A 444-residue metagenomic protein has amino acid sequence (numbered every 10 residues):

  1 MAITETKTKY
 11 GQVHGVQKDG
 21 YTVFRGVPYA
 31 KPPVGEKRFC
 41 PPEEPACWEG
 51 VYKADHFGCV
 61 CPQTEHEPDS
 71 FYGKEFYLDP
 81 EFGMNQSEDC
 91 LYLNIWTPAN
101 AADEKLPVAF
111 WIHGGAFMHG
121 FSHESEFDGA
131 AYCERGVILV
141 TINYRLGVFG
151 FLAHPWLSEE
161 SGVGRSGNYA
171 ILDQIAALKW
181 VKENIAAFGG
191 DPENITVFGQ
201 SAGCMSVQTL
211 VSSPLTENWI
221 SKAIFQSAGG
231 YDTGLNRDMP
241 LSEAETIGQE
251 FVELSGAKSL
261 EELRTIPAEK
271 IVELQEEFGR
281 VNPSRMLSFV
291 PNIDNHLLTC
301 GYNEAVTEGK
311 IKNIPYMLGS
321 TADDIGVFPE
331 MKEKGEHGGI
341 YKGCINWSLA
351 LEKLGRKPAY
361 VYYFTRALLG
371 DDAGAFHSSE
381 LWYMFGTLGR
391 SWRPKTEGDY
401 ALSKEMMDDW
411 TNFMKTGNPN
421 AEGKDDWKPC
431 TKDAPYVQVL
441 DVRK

Functional and structural regions predicted by a protein language model:
M1-N168, P192, P283-R285, E397-M406 (+2 more regions): Non-catalytic accessory segments of hydrolases
Y10, D173, D191, I293-D294: Acidic/polar residues in short coil/turn loops that connect beta-strands within repeat-based beta-sheet scaffolds
T22, E88-L91, L172-I175, K179 (+5 more regions): A structural signal for well-ordered alpha-helical segments within the folded catalytic domains of diverse enzymes
E75-F76, P80-A257, V306-G326, R356: Serine-hydrolase-like catalytic core of hydrolytic proteins
Y132, S212-T216, G370-F376, P429-T431: Short glycine-biased active-site loop of nucleotidyltransferases that positions the nucleotide triphosphate and helps
R145-V148, F198-A202, Y362-D371, D425-K432: Short, solvent-exposed turn/loop segments enriched in Gly/Ser/Thr/Pro and often Arg
K222, G230-L235, L254, K258 (+3 more regions): Substrate-gating cap/lid region and adjacent catalytic-acid/histidine neighborhood within extracellular/lumenal
K428-K444: C-terminal domain-tail junction helix/linker
